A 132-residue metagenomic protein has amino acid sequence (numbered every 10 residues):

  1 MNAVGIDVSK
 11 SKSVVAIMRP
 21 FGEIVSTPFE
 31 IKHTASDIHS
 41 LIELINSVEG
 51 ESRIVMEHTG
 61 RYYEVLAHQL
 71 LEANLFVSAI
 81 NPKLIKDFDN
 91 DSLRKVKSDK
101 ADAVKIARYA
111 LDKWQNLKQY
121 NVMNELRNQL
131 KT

Functional and structural regions predicted by a protein language model:
M1-T132: Phosphate- and other anionic-substrate recognition elements at nucleic-acid/protein interfaces
